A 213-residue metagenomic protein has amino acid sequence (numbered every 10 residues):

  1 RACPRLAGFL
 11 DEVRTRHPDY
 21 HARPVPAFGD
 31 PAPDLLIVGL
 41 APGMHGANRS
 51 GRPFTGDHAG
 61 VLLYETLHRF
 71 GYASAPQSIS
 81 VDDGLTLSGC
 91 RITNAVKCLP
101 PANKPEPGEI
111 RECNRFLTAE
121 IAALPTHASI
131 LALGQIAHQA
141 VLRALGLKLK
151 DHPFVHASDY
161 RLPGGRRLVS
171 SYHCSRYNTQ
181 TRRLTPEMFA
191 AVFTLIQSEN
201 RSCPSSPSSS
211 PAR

Functional and structural regions predicted by a protein language model:
R1-R201: A polyanion-binding, active-site-adjacent surface
S202-A212: Intrinsically disordered, low-complexity terminal tails and inter-domain linkers enriched for S/T/G/P/D/E
